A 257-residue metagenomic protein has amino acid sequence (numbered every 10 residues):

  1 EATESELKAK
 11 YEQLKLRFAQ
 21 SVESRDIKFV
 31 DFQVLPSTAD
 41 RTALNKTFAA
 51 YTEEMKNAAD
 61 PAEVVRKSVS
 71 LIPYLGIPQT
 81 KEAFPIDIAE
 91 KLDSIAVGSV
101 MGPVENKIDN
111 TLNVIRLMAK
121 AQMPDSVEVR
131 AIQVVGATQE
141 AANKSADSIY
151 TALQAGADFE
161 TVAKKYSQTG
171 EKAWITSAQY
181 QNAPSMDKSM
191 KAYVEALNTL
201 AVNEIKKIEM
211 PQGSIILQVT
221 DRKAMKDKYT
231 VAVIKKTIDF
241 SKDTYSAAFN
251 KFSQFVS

Functional and structural regions predicted by a protein language model:
E1, K15-M55, K67-K91, N113-Q154 (+2 more regions): Well-structured core secondary-structure elements of compact alpha/beta domains
Y11: Residue(s) in the substrate-gating loop at a strand-loop-helix junction that position the organic substrate next
V64-V65, V162-K164: Short, well-structured alpha-helical segments that form the helix of a local strand-helix-strand
L92-A96, V194-A201: Soluble sensory domains of the PAS superfamily and closely related sensory modules
S99-I108, I205-M210: Short acidic-hydrophobic surface loop/beta-edge motif
G156-E160: Loop/turn elements at helix/coil->beta-strand transitions in domains of secreted/extracellular proteins
